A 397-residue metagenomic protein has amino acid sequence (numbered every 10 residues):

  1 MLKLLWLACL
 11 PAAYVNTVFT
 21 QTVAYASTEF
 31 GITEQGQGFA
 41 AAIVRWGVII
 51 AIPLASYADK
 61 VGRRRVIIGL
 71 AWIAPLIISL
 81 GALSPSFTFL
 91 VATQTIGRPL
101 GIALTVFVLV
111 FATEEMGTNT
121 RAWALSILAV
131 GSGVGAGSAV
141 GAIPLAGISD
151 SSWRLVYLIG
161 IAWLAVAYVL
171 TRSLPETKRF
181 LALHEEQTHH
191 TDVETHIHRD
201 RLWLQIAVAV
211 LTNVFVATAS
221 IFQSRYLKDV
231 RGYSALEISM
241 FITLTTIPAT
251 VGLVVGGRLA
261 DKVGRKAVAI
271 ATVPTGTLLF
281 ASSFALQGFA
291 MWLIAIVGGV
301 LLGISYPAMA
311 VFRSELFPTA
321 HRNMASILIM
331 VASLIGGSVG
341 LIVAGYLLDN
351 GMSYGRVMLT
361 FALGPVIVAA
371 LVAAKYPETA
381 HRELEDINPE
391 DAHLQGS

Functional and structural regions predicted by a protein language model:
M1-E34, A219-S224, G340: Extracytoplasmic
V15, I96-V108, G298-M309: Core transmembrane helices of Major Facilitator Superfamily
F19-T20, D200-L253: Extracytoplasmic gate region of multi-pass secondary transporters
G31, G62, L83-T88, G232 (+2 more regions): Helix-breaking motifs and short loop linkers at transmembrane-helix boundaries and internal kinks in secondary membrane
A41-S56, T243-V255: Central cavity-lining transmembrane alpha-helices of secondary-active solute carriers, predominantly the Major
I50-P85, A260-K266: Conserved MFS/SLC helix-loop-helix module at the cytosolic interface between two early adjacent transmembrane helices
T93-V130: Cytoplasmic helix-loop-helix junction between adjacent transmembrane helices in 12-TM secondary transporters
T120-G147, W163, I327-L341: Glycine-rich segments within core transmembrane alpha-helices of 12-TM secondary carriers
